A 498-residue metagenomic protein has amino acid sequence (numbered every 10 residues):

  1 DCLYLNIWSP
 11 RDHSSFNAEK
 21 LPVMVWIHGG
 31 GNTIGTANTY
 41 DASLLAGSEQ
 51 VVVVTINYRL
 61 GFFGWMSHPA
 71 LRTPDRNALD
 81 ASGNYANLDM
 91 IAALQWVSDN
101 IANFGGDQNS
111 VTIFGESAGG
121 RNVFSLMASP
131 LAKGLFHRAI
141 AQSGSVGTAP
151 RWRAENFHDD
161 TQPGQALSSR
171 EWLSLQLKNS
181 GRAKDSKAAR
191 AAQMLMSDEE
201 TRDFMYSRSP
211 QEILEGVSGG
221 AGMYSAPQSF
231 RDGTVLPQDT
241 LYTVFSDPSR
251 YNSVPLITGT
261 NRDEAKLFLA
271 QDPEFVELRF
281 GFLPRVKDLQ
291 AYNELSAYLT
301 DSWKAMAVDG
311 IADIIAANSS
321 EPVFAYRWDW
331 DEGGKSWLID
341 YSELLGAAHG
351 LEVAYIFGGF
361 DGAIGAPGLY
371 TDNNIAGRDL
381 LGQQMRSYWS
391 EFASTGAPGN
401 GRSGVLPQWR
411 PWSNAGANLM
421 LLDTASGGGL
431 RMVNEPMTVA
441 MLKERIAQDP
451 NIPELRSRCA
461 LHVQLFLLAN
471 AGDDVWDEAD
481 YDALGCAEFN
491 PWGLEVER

Functional and structural regions predicted by a protein language model:
D1, E19-L21, I27-I91, D99-N103 (+1 more regions): Cap/lid segment of the alpha/beta-hydrolase catalytic domain
D1-N17, I375: N-terminal cap/lid segment of alpha/beta-hydrolase-fold proteins
W8, I27-G29, V97, S143: The conserved beta1-alpha1 loop
R11-V23, E49, Q108, R250-V254: Proline/glycine-enriched tight loop/beta-turn segments at coil->beta junctions that connect or precede beta-strands
P22, V97, F104-S117: Alpha/beta-hydrolase fold nucleophile elbow
N32-T33, G115-S125: Glycine-rich nucleophile elbow surrounding the catalytic serine of serine-hydrolase chemistry
A92, D99, N103, F124-A128 (+3 more regions): Substrate-access "cap/lid" subdomains that shape and gate the entrance to catalytic or ligand-binding pockets
D313, A317-R498: Mobile gating loops/cap/lid regions near enzyme active sites that modulate substrate access
